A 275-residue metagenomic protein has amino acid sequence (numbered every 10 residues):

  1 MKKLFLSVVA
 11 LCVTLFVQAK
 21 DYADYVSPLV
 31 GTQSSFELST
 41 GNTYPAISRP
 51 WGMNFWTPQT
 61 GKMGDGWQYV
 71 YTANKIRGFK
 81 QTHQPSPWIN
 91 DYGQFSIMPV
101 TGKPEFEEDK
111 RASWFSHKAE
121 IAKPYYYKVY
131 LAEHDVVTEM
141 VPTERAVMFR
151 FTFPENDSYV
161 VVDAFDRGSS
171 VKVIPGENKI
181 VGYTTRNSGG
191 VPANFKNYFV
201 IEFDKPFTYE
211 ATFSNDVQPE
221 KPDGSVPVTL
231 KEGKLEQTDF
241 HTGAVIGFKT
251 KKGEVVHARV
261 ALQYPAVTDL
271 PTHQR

Functional and structural regions predicted by a protein language model:
M1-K20: Bacterial Sec-dependent N-terminal signal peptides
K20-R275: Accessory carbohydrate-recognition regions in carbohydrate-active enzymes
